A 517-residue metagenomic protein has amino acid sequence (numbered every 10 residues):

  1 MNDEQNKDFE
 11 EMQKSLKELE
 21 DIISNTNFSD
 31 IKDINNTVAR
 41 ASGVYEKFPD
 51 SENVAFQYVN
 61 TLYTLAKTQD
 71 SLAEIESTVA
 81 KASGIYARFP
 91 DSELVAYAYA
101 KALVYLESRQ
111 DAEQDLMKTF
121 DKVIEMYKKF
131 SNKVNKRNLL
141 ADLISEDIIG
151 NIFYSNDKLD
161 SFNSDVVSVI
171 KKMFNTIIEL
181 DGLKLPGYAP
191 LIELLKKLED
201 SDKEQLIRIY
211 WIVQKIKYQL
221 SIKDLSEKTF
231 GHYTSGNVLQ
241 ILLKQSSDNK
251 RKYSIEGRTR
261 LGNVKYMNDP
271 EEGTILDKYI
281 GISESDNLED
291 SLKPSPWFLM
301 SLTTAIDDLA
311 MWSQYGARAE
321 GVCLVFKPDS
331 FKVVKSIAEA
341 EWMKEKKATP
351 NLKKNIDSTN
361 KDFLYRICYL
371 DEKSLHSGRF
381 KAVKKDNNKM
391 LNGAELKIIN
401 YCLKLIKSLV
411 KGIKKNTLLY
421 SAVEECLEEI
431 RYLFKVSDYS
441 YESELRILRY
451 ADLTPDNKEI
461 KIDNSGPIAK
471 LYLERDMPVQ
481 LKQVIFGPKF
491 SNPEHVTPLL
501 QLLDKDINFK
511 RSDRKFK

Functional and structural regions predicted by a protein language model:
M1-M12, V44, A73, K122: Intrinsically disordered, low-complexity regions
N2-N25, P49-K67, D91-S108, N132-K158 (+1 more regions): Amphipathic alpha-helical repeat scaffolds of TPR domains
N6, K14, A41, Q110-D111 (+2 more regions): Positively charged, low-complexity intrinsically disordered regions
D21, I149-K517: Partner-binding and oligomerization surfaces adjacent to conserved cores of proteins that assemble macromolecular
T26-S42, D70-K81, A112-E125, F162-V169: Helix-turn-helix repeat elements of alpha-solenoid scaffolds
I31, N35-A39, E46-K47, E52-F56 (+4 more regions): Long, intrinsically disordered low-complexity tandem-repeat regions enriched in serine/threonine/proline and other
S42-P49, S83-P90, I124-N135, F174 (+1 more regions): A conserved position within tetratricopeptide repeats
